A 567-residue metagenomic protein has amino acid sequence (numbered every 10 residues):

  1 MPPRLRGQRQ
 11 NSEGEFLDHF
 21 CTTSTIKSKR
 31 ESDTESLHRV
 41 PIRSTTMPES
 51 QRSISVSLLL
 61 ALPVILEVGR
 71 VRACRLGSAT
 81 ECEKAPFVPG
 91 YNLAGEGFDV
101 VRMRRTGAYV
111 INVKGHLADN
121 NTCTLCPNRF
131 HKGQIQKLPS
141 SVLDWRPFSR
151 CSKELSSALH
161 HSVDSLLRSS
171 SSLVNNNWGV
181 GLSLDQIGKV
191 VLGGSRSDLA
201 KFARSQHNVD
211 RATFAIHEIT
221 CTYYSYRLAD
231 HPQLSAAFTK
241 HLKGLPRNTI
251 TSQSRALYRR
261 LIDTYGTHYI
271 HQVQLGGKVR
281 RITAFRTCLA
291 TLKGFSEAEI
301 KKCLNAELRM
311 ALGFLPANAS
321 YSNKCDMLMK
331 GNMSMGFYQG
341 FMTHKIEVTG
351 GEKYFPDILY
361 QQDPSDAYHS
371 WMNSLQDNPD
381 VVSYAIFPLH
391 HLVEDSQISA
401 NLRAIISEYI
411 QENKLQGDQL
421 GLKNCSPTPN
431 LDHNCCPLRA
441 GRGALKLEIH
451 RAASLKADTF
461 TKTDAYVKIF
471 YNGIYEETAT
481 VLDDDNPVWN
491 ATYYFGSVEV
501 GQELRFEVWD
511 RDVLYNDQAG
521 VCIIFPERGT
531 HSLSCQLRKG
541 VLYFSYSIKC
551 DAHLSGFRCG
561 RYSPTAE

Functional and structural regions predicted by a protein language model:
M1-M47, V508: Intrinsically disordered, low-complexity basic segments at termini and long loops, enriched in Pro/Gly and/or Arg/Ser
Q51-A73: Cleavable N-terminal signal peptides of Sec/SRP-targeted secreted and luminal proteins
E67-T428, D432-A444, E448, L455 (+3 more regions): Membrane-permeabilization and membrane-interfacing ectodomains
G188-K189, I449-D485: Calcium-regulated, polybasic anionic-phospholipid
L447, V467, A491-I523: Eukaryotic beta-sheet cores, primarily in C2 and C2-like/PH beta-sandwich modules
A457-T459, T478-T480, R505, N516-A519 (+1 more regions): Intrinsically disordered, low-complexity regions enriched in proline, serine, glycine and charged residues
L482-P487, G496-V498: Short proline/glycine- and polar residue-rich coil/turn motifs
W509-E567: C2-type phospholipid-binding modules
